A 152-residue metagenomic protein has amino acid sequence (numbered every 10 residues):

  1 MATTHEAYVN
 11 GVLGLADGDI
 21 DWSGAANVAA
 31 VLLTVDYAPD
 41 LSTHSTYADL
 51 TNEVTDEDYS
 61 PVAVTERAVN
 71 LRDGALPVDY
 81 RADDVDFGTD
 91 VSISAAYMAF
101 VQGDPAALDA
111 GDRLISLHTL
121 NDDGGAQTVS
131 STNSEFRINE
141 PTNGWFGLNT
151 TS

Functional and structural regions predicted by a protein language model:
M1-A96, G103-S152: Small cysteine-rich, disulfide-bonded extracellular modules of the LU/uPAR three-finger superfamily and closely related
